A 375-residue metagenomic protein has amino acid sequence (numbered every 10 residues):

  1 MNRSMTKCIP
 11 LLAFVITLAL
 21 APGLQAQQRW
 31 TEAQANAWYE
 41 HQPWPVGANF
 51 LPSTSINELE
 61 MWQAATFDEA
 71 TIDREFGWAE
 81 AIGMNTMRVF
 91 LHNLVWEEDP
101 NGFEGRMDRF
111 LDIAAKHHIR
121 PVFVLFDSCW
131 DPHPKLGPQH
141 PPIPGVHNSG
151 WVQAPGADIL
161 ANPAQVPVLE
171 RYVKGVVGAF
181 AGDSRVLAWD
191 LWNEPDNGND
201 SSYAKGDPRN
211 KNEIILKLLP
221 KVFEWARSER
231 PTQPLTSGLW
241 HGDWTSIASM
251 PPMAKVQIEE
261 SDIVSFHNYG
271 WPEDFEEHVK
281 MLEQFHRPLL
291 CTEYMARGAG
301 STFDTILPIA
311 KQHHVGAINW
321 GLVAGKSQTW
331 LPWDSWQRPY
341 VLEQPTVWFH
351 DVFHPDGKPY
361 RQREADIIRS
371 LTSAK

Functional and structural regions predicted by a protein language model:
M1-L12: Bacterial N-terminal signal peptides that target proteins for export
P10-A21: Bacterial N-terminal signal peptides
L24-A26: Boundary at the C-terminal end of the N-terminal hydrophobic targeting segment
Q28-S261, H267, P272-D274, F285 (+8 more regions): Active-site mouth of glycoside hydrolases
N319-G321: Replace "adjacent to P-loop NTPase cores in ATP/GTP-dependent enzymes" with "adjacent to NTP-binding cores
R369-K375: Catalytic domains of carbohydrate-active enzymes that cleave complex glycans
